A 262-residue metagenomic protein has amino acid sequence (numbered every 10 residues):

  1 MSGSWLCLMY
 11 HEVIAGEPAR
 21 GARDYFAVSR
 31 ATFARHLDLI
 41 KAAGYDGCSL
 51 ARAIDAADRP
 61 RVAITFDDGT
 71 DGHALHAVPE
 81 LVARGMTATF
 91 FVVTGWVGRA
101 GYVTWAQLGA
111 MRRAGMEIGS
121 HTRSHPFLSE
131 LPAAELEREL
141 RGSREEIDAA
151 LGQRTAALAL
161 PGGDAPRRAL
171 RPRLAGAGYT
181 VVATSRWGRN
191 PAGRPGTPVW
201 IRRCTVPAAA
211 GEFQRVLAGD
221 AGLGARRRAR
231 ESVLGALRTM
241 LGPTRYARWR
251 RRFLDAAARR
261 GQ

Functional and structural regions predicted by a protein language model:
M1-T65, G72, E130-A133, E137-A157 (+1 more regions): C-terminal active-site subregion of NodB/CE4 polysaccharide deacetylases
S2, K41-A42, V78-M86, V103-S120 (+2 more regions): Acidic (Asp/Glu)-rich catalytic clusters
V13, E117-H125: Histidine-centered catalytic micro-motifs
T65-F66, G119: Generic enzyme active-site microenvironment
T70-D71, S124: Short, glycine/acidic-enriched loop or turn micro-motifs at the edges of active sites
H73-H76, G98-A114, R141-G142, W187: Alpha-helical scaffolding within the catalytic cores of extracellular/periplasmic polymer-degrading hydrolases
G85-V92, G178-T184: Short hydrophobic/aromatic-enriched beta-strand-loop microsegments
V92-W96, H125-A133: Surface-exposed cleft-lining segments at the edges of enzyme active sites
